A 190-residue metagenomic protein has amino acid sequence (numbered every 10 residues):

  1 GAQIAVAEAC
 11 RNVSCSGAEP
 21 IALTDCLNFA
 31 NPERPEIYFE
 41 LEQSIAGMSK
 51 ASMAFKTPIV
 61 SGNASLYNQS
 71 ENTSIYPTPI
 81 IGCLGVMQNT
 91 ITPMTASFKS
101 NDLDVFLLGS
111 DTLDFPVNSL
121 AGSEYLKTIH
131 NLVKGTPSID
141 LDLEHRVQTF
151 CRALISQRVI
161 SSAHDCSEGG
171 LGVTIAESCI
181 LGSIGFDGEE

Functional and structural regions predicted by a protein language model:
G1-E190: Glycine/proline-enriched, intrinsically flexible loops and inter-domain linkers
